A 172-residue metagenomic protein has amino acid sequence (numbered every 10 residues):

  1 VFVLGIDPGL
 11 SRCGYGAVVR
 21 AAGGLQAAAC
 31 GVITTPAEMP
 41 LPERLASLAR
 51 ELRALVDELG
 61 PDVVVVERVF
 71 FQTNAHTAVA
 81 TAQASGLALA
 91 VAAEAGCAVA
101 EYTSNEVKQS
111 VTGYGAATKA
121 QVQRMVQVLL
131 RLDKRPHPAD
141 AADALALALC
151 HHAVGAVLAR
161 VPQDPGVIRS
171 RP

Functional and structural regions predicted by a protein language model:
V1-P172: Phosphate- and other anionic-substrate recognition elements at nucleic-acid/protein interfaces
